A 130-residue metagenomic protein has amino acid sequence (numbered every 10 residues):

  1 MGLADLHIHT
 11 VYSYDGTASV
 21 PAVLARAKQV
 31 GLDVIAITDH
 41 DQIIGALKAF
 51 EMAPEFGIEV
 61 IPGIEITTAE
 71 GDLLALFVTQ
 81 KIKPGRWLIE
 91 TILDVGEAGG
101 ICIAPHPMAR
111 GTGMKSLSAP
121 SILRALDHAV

Functional and structural regions predicted by a protein language model:
M1-E70, I89-I92: An N-terminally biased module of ancient metal coordination in phosphate/nucleic-acid-related enzymes
I44-V130: Extended substrate/RNA-proximal surfaces in nucleic-acid metabolism proteins
